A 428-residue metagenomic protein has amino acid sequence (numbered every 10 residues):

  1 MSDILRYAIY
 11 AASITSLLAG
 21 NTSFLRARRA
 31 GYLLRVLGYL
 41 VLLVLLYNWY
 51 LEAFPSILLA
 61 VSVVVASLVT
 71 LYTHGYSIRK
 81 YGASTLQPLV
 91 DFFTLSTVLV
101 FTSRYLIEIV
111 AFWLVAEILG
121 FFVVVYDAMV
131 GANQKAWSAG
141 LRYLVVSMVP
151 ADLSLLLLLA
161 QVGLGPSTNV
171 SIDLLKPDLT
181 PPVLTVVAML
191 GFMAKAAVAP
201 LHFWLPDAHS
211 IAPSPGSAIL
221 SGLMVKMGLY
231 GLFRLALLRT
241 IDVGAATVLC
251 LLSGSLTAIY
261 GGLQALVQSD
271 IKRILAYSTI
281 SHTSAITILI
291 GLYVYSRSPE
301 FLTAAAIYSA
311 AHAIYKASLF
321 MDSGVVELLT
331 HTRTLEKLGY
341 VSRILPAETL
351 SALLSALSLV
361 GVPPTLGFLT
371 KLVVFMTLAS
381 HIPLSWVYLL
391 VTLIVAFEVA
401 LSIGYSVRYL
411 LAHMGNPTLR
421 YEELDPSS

Functional and structural regions predicted by a protein language model:
M1-D3, Y50-L51, V98-L106, L164-P166 (+3 more regions): Helix-coil boundary and interhelical linker segments in multi-pass alpha-helical membrane proteins
S2-S13, E52-V64, L106-L119, P181-A194 (+3 more regions): Structural signature of hydrophobic alpha-helical transmembrane segments
A12, R35, S62, V90 (+9 more regions): Residue-level recognition of transmembrane alpha-helices in multi-pass small-molecule transporters/permeases
S16-R28, S67-Y81, F121-K135, A139-L141 (+4 more regions): C-terminal ends of transmembrane helices
R26-A30, P88-T180, Q264-T334: Alpha-helical multi-pass transmembrane bundles of energy-transducing inner-membrane proteins
R35-F101, A218, G228-R234: Hydrophobic alpha-helical transmembrane segments in multi-pass integral membrane proteins
L42, Y126-D127, A139, D152 (+7 more regions): Short helix-boundary/re-entrant hairpin motifs in multi-pass inner-membrane proteins
S138, S167-N169, S342-L350, V399 (+1 more regions): Cytoplasmic/organellar membrane-interface segments at the starts of transmembrane helices in multi-pass inner-membrane
